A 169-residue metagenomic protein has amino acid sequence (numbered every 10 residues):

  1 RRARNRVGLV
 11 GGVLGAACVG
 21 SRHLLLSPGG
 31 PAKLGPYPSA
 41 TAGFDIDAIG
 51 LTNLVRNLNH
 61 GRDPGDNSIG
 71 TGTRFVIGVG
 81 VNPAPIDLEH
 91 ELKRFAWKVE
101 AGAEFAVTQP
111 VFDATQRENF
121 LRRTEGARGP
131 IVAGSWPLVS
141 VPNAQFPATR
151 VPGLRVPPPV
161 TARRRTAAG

Functional and structural regions predicted by a protein language model:
R1, L24-S27, E104-D113, G169: Catalytic beta/alpha-barrel core
R1-V7, F75-E91, R164-G169: Active-site mouth loops of central-metabolism enzymes
R4-C18, E89-A96, E118-R122, S140-P147: Catalytic cores of alpha/beta
R4-R6, A42-G50, T108-R123: Active-site glycine- and acidic-residue-rich loops that bind and position anionic ligands or nucleotide-like cofactors
N5-N53: Flexible, glycine-rich active-site loops centered on histidine and acidic residues that chelate a metal or position
V13-S21, N67-T71, A96-V99, T124-G126: Acidic (Asp/Glu)-rich catalytic clusters
L24-L26, I77-V81, V99, A106-T108 (+1 more regions): Hydrophobic faces of well-ordered beta-strands that scaffold small-molecule active sites in alpha/beta enzyme cores
G29, A42-G70, G80-P85, G126-G169: Active-site pocket-lining/capping segments in soluble small-molecule metabolic enzymes
